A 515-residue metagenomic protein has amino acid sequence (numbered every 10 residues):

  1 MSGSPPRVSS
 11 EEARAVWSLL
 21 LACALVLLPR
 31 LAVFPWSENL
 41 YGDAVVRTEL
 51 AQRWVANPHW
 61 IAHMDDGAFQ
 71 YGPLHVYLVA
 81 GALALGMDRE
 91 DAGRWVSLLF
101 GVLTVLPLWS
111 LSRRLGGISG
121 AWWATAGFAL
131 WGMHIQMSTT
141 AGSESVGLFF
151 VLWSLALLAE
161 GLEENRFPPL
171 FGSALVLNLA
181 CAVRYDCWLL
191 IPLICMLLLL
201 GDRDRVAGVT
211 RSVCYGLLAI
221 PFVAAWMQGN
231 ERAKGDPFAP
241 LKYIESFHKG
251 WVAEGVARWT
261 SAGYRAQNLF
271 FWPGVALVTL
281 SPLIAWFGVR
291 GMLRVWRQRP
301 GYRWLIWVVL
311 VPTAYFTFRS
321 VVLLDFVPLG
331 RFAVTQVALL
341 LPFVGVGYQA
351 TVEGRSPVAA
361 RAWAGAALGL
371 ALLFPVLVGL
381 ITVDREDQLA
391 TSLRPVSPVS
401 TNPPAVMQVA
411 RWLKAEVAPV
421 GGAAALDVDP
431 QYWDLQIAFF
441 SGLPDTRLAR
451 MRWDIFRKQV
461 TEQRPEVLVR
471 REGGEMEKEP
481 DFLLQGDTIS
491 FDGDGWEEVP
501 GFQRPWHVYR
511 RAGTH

Functional and structural regions predicted by a protein language model:
R7, R113-I118, S154-L170: Membrane-interface transmembrane helices that cradle and orient dolichyl/undecaprenyl
L19-C23, L175, P192, G216-P221 (+4 more regions): Signature aromatic-anchored transmembrane alpha helix within multi-pass, membrane-resident enzymes that catalyze glycan
C23-P29, A124-G132, A156, L177-C181: Short helix- or helix-capping micro-motifs that position conserved polar/aromatic residues at function-defining sites
P29, T210-W286, A314-F316, F374-I381: Membrane-lumen/periplasm interface segments of specific transmembrane helices in polyprenyl phosphate-linked
L40-Y41, M133-V146: Short acidic/glycine- and proline-prone juxtamembrane loop motifs at membrane-interface regions of multi-pass membrane
M137-S138, E144, L189, T279-P282 (+2 more regions): Hydrophobic/aromatic-rich transmembrane helices and adjacent perimembrane loops
L199, F270-I306, L310-T313, G347: Hydrophobic, aromatic-rich transmembrane alpha-helices and their immediate juxtamembrane boundary segments
W363-Y432: Membrane-embedded, lumen/periplasm-facing catalytic core of multi-pass transferases that use lipid-linked donors
